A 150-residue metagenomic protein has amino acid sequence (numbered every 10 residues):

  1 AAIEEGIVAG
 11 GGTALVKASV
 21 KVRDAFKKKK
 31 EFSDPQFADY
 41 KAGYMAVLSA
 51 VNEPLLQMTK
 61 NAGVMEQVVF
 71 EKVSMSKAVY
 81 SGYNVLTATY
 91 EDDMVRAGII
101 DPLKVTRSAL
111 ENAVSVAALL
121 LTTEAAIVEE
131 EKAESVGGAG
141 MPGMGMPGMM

Functional and structural regions predicted by a protein language model:
A1-M150: Extended, low-charge hydrophobic alpha-helical regions
